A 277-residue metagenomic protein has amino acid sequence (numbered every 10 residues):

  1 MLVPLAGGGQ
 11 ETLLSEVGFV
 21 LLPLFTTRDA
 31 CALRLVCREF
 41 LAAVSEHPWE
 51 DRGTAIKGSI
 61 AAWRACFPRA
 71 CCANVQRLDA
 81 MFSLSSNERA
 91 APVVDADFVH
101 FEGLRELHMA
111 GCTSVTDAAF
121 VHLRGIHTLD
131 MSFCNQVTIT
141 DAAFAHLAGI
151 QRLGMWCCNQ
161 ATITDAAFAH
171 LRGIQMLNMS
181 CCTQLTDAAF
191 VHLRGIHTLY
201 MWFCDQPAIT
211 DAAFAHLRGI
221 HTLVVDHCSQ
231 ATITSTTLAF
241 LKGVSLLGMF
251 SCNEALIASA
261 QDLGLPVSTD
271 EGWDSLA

Functional and structural regions predicted by a protein language model:
M1-E39: N-terminal Skp1-binding subsegment of the F-box domain
P4-G7, G18-L21, C37, S45 (+11 more regions): N-terminal non-cleavable signal-anchor helices
T27, E46-W49, P68-C72, G125 (+5 more regions): Secondary-structure boundary motif
A30, L41-G111: LRR N-terminal entry segment and analogous cap-like coil->beta motifs
T54-A61, D79-P92, H108-V115, L129-V137 (+6 more regions): Concave beta-strand-loop units of leucine-rich repeat
D95-E102, A118-R124, D141-A148, D165-R172 (+4 more regions): A structural signal for leucine-rich repeat
